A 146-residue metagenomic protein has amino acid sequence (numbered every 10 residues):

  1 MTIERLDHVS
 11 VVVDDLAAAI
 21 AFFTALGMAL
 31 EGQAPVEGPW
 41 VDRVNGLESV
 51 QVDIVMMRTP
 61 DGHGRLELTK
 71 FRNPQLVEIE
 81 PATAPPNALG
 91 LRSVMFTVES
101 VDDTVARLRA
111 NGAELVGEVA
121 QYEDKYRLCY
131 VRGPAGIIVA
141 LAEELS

Functional and structural regions predicted by a protein language model:
M1-I20, L26-G32, G90-F96, E143-S146: N-terminal beta-strand motif that seeds the catalytic metal site of vicinal oxygen chelate
T2, Q33-P35, M56, R65-T69 (+4 more regions): Vicinal oxygen chelate
R5, V50-Q51, G90, K125: Exposed loop/turn and edge beta-strand positions of beta-sandwich/beta-sheet ligand-binding modules
V12-H63, A110, C129: Core segments of cupin and vicinal oxygen chelate
D15-L16, N73, V101: A generic "binding-loop/recognition-motif" signal
G38-R43, Q75-P81: A short, acidic/glycine-rich surface segment
D61, K70-R72: Short glycine-rich, polar/acidic loop-and-turn segments at beta strand-coil junctions
R72-V77, A88: Glycine-rich, pocket-lining loop/helix-strand segments that form or immediately flank
